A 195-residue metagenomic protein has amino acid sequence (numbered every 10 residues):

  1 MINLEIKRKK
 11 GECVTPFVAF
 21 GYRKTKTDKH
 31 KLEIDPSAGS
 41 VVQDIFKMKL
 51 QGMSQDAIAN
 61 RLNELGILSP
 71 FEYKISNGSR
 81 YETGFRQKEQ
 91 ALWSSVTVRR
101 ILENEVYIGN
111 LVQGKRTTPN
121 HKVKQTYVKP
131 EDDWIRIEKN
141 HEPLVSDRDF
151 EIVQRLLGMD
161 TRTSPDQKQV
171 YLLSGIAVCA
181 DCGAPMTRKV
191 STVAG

Functional and structural regions predicted by a protein language model:
M1-G195: Conserved catalytic breakage-reunion loop centered on the nucleophilic residue
